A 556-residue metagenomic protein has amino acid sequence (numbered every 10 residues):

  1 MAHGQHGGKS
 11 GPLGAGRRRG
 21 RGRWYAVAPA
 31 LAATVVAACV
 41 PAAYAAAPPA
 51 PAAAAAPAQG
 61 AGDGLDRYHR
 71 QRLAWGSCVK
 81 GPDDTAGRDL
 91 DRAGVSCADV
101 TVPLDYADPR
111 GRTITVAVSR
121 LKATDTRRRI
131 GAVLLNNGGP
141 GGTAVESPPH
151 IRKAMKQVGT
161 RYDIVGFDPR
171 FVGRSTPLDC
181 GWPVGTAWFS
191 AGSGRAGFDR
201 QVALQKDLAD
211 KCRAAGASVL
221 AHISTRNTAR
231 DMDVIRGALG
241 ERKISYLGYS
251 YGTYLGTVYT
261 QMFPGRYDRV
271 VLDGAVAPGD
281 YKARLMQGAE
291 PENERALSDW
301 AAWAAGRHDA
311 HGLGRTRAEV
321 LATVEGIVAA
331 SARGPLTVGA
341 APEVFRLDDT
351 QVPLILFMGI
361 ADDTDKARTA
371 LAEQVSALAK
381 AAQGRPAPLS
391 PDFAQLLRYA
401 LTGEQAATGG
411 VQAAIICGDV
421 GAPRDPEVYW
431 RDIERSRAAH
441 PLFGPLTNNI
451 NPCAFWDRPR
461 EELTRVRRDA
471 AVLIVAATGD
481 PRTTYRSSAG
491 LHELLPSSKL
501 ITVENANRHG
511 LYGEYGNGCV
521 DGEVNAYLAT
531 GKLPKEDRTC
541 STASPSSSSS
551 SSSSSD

Functional and structural regions predicted by a protein language model:
A2-G7, G14-A30, A37, P41-R195 (+4 more regions): Catalytic-loop region of hydrolases
D63-L65, A322-A470, G513-Y515: Alpha/beta-hydrolase fold active-site neighborhood
D179-G192, V258-T323, L356-M358, E373-L389: A catalytic-pocket lid/entrance helix-loop region that shapes and gates access to the active site across common
K211-S218, A229-K243: Conserved acidic catalytic loop of the alpha/beta-hydrolase fold
E241-Y251: Alpha/beta-hydrolase fold nucleophile elbow
L473-G479: Conserved strand-to-loop "acid loop" that flanks and positions the catalytic carboxylate
P481-R486: Conserved alpha/beta-hydrolase "acid-adjacent" motif
N507-G518: Catalytic histidine-centered segment of alpha/beta-hydrolase-like enzymes
